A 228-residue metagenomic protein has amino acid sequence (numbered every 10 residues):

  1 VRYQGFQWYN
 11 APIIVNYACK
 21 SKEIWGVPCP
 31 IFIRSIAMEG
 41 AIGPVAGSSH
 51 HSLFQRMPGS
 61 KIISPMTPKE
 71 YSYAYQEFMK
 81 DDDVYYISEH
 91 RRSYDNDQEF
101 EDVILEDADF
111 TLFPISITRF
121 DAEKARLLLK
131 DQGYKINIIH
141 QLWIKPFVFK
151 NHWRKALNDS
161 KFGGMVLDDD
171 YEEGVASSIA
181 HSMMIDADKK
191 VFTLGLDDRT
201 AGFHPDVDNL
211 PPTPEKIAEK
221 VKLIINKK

Functional and structural regions predicted by a protein language model:
V1-F113, I117-F120, I136, S182 (+1 more regions): Conserved thiamine diphosphate
G26-C29, H90-K228: Thiamine diphosphate
